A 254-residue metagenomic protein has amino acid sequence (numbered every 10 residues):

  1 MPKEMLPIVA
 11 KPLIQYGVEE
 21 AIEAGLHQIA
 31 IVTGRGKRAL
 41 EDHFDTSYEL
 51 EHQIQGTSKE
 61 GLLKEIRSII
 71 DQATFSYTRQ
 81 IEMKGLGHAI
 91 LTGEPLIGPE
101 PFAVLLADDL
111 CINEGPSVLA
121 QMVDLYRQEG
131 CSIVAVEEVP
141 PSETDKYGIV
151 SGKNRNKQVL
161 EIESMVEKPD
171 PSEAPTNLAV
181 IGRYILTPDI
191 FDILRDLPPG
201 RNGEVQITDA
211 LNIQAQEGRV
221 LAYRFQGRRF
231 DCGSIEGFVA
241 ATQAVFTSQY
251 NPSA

Functional and structural regions predicted by a protein language model:
M1, G36, Q226-R228: A generic "binding-loop/recognition-motif" signal
P7, K11-L106, C111-P116: Conserved N-terminal catalytic core of the sugar/cofactor nucleotidyltransferase
E23, D45, P95-G98, R127-C131 (+5 more regions): Generic secondary-structure signature for well-ordered alpha-helical cores
H27-I29, P101, C131-S132, R219 (+1 more regions): Residues at the starts of beta-strands that form the adenosine-phosphate
I31, V104, V134-A135, A222: Structural beta-sheet core signal
L110-D192, L197, R201: Conserved core of the sugar-phosphate nucleotidyltransferase
G152, Q158-E161, P175-A254: Conserved alpha/beta core of the MobA/IspD/sugar-nucleotide pyrophosphorylase nucleotidyltransferase superfamily
